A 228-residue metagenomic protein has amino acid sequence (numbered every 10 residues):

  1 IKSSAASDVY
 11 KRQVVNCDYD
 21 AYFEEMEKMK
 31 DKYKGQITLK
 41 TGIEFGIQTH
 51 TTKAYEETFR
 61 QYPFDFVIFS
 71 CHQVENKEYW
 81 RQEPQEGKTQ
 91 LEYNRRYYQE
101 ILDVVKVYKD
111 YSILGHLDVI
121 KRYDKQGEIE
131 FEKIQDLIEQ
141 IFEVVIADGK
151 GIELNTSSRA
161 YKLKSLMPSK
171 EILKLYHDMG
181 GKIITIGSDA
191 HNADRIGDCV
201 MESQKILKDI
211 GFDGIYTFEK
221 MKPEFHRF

Functional and structural regions predicted by a protein language model:
I1-Y10: Single conserved hydrophobic/aromatic residue that forms the stacking wall/gate of nucleotide- or nucleobase-binding
K11-D20: A charged helix-plus-loop insertion that forms the helical arch/lid used to bind and gate nucleic-acid substrates
C17, G46-K53: Divalent metal-binding segments
E25-K34, E56-D65, V105-K109, E143-G149 (+1 more regions): Acidic (Asp/Glu)-rich catalytic clusters
I37: Active-site catalytic microenvironments in core metabolic enzymes, especially phosphate/sugar-handling
K40-E44, I68-S70, G115-L117, E153-N155 (+2 more regions): A cross-family glycoside hydrolase active-site/sugar-binding cleft signature
Y62-V145, G151-L166: Divalent metal-binding pocket/active-site signature
G127-F228: Charged catalytic cores and adjacent phosphate/nucleic-acid-binding surfaces used for phosphate/nucleic-acid chemistry
